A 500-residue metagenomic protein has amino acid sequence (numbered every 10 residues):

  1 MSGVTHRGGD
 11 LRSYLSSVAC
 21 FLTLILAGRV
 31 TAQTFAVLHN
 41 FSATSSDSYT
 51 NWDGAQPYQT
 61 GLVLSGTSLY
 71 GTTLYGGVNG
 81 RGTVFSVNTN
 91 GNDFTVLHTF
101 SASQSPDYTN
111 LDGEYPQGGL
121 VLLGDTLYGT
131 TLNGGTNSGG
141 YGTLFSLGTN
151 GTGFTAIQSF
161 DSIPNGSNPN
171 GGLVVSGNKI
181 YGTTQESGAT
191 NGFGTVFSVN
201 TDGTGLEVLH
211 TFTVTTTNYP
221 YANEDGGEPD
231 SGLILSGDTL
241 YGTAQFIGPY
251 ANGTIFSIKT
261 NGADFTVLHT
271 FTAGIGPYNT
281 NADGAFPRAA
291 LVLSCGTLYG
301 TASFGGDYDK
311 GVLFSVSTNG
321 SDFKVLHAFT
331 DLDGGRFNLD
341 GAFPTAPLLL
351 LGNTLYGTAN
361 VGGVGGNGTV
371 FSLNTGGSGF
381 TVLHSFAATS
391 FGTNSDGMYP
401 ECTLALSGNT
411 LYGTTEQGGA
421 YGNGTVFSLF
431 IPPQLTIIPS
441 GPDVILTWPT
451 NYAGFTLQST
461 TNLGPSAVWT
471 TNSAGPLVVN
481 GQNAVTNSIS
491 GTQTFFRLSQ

Functional and structural regions predicted by a protein language model:
S2-D443: Extracellular beta-propeller repeat domains
T5-G9, S13-L15, I431-Q500: Short, composition-biased motifs enriched in small/polar/acidic residues
